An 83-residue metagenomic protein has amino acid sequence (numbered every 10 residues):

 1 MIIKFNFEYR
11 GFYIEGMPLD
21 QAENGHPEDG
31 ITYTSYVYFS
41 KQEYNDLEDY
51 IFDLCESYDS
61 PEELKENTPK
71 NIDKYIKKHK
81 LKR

Functional and structural regions predicted by a protein language model:
M1-E23: Negatively charged, low-complexity tracts enriched in Asp/Glu with abundant Ser/Thr
I2-I3, I14, I31, I51 (+2 more regions): Weak global preference for isoleucine
F5, G16-P18, V37-K41, I76 (+1 more regions): Surface-exposed beta-strand edges and flanking loops
F7, I14, Y33-F39, S60 (+3 more regions): Hydrophobic beta-strand residues in large extracellular and virion-surface proteins
P27-I51: Short aromatic-glycine-(Arg/Gly/Cys) micro-motifs in beta-strand/loop hairpins
E43-R83: Mixed-charge, Lys/Arg-enriched low-complexity segments
